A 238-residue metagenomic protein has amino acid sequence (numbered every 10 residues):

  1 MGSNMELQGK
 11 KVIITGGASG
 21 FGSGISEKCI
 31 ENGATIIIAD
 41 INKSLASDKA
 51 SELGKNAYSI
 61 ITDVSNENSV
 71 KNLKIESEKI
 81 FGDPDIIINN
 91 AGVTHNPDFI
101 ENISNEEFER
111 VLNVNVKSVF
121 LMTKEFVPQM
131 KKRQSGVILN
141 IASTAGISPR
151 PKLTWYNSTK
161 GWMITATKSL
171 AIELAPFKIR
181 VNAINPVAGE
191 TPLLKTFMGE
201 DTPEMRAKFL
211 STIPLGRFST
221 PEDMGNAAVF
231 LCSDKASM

Functional and structural regions predicted by a protein language model:
E6, F120, S135, R217-M238: C-terminal substrate-recognition "lid" of short-chain dehydrogenase/reductases
E6-I37: Canonical Rossmann dinucleotide-binding motif of NAD(H)/NADP(H)-dependent dehydrogenases/reductases, specifically
D98-I100, S104-E109, M205, F209: Substrate-binding pocket helix/loop in short-chain dehydrogenase/reductase
I100-E101, S148-T154, P176-F177, G216 (+1 more regions): Active-site loop immediately N-terminal to the catalytic Tyr-X3-Lys motif of short-chain dehydrogenase/reductase
T123, T159, T167: Active-site helix of classical SDR
P128, I172-P176, S237: Alpha-helical segment proximal to the catalytic Tyr-Lys
S143: Residue(s) in the substrate-gating loop at a strand-loop-helix junction that position the organic substrate next
